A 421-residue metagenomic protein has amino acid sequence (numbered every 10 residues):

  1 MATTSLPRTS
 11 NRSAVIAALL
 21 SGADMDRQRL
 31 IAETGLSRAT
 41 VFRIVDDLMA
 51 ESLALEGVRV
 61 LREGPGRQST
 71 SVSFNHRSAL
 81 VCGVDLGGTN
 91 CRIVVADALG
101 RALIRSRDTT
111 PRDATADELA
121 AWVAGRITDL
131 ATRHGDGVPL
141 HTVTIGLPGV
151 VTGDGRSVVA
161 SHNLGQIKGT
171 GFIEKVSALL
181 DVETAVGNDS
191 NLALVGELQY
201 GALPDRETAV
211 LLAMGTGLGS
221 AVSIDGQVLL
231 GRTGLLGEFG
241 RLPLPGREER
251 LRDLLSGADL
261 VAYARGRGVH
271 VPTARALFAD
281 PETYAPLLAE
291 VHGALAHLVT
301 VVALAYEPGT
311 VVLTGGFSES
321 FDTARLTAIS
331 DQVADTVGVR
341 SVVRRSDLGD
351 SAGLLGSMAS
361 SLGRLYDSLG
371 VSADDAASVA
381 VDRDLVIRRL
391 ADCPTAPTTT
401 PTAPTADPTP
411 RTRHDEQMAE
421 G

Functional and structural regions predicted by a protein language model:
M1-P139, Y200, G246-G421: ATP-binding/phosphotransfer module of carbohydrate and carboxylate kinases, centering on a glycine-rich
S71, V81-D85, L140-T144, A209-A213 (+1 more regions): Short glycine-aspartate micro-motif
R77-A79, D181-V182, P204-A209, L218 (+1 more regions): Short coil/turn connectors at secondary-structure junctions
D97, T152, S223: Short, acidic, Ser/Thr-enriched surface-loop or helix-capping motifs
A102, S157-V158, V228-L229: Hydrophobic "anchor" residues
R105-T208, D322-D335: Glycine-rich phosphate-binding loop and adjoining helix at the ATP-binding site of ATP-dependent phosphoryl-transfer
L147, M214-T216, G315-G316: Short secondary-structure boundary segments
R206-L255: Glycine-rich phosphate-binding loop of actin/hexokinase-like ATP-binding domains
